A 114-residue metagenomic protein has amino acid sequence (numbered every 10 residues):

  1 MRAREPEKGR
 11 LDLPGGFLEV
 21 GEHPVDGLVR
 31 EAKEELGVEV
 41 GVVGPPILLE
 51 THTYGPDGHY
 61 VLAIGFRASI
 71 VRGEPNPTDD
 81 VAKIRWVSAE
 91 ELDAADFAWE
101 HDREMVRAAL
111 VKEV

Functional and structural regions predicted by a protein language model:
M1-L13, V25, V40-G41: N-terminal strand-loop-strand
K8-L11, N76-V114: Nudix hydrolase/Nudix homology domain
L13, G44, H59-A63: Short connector loops at helix/strand junctions that flank enzyme active sites, especially segments positioning acidic
E39-L49: A short coil-to-beta-strand element that immediately follows conserved catalytic motifs
L49-E74: Active-site-adjacent beta-strand/loop module that shapes the phosphate/pyrophosphate-binding cleft
